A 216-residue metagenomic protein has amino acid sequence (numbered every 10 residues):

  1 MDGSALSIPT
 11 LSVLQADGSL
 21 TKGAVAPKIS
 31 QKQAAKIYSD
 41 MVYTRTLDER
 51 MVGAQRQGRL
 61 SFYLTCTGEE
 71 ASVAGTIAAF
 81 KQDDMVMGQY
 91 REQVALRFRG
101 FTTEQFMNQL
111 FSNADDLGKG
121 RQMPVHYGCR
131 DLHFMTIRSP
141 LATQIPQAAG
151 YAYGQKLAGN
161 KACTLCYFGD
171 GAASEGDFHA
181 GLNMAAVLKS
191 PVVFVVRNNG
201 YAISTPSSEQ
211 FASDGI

Functional and structural regions predicted by a protein language model:
M1-A26: Charged, compositionally biased N-terminal leader segments and the immediate start of the first structured element
L6, S12-A16, S39-V52: N-terminal glycine-rich anion-binding loops that anchor highly charged ligand groups
S19-L20, Q93, N199-A202: A short, flexible beta-alpha/helix-coil linker loop
I29-K32, I37: Positively charged, low-complexity intrinsically disordered leader regions
T46-E49, G53-L188, P206-A212: Cofactor-binding active-site loop characterized by glycine-rich and histidine/acidic residues
G169, V196-R197: Active-site flanking residues adjacent to catalytic metal/cofactor-binding acidic residues
P191-V192: Short, proline-centered helix/strand-breaking motifs
R197-I216: Thiamine diphosphate
